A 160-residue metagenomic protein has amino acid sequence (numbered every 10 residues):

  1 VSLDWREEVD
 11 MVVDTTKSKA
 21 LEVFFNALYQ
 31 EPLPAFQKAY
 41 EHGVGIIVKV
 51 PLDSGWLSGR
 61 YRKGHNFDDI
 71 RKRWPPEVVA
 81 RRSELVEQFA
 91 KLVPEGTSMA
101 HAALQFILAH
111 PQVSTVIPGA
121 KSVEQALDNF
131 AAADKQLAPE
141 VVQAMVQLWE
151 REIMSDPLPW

Functional and structural regions predicted by a protein language model:
V1-M154, L158-P159: Beta/alpha (TIM)-barrel catalytic core signal, keyed to glycine-rich beta->alpha loops juxtaposed to Asp/Glu that bind
